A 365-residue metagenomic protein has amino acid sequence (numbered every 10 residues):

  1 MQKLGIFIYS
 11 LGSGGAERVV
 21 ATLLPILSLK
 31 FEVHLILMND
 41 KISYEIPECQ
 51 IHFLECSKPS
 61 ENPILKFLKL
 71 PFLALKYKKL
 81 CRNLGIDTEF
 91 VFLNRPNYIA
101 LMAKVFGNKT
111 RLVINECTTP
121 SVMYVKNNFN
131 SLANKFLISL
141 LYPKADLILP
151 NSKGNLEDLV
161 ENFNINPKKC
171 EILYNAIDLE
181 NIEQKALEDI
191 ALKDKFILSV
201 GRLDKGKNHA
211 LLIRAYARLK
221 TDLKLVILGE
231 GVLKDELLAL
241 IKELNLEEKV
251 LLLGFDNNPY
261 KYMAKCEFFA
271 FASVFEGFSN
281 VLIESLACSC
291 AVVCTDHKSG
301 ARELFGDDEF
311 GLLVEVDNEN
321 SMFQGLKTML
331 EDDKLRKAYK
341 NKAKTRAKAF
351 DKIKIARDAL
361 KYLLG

Functional and structural regions predicted by a protein language model:
I6-G14, R18-L68, N155, N162 (+2 more regions): N-terminal strand-loop element at the rim of the active site of nucleotide-sugar-dependent glycosyltransferases
E17-T22, K195, S199-R218, V232-L238 (+1 more regions): A conserved mid-protein helix/loop that constitutes part of the nucleotide-sugar donor-binding site
K69-F72, R111, S121-K144: Nucleotide-sugar donor phosphate/pyrophosphate-binding loop at the beta->alpha transition of glycosyltransferases
V91-N97, E116: Short His-centered aromatic/hydrophobic patch
G154, A176: Carbohydrate-associated surface elements
F255, V274: Aromatic "clamp/platform" in nucleotide-sugar-dependent glycosyltransferases that forms part of the donor/acceptor
A291-T295: Short hydrophobic beta-strand element within catalytic cores of glycosyltransferases and related nucleotide-activated
D307-E319, T328-K334: Conserved acidic donor-binding segment of nucleotide-sugar-dependent glycosyltransferases
